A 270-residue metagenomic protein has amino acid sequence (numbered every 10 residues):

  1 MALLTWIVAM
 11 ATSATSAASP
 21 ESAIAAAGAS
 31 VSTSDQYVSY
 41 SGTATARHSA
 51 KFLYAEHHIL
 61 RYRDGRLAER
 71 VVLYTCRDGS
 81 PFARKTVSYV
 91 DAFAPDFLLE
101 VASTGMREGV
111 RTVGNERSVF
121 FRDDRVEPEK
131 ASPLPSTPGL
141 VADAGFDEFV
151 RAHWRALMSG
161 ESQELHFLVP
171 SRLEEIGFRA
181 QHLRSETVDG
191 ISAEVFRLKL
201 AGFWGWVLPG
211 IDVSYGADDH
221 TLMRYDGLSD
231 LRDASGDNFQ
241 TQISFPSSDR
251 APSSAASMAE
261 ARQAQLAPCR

Functional and structural regions predicted by a protein language model:
M1-S13: Bacterial N-terminal signal peptides
A2-L3, F52, P133, G145 (+1 more regions): Acidic/proline-rich low-complexity IDRs
I7, R155, G205-P209: Short linear interaction motif-like sites in intrinsically disordered regions of transcription factors
S13-S22: Ser/Thr/Pro-rich low-complexity tandem-repeat tracts
A23-S39, T43-A92, F97-T104, G109-G114 (+1 more regions): Acidic, serine/threonine-rich low-complexity disordered tracts
S80-A156: Contiguous hydrophobic, core-forming segments of folded domains
D123-S192, R197: Solvent-exposed helix/loop surface patches that form functional interfaces
